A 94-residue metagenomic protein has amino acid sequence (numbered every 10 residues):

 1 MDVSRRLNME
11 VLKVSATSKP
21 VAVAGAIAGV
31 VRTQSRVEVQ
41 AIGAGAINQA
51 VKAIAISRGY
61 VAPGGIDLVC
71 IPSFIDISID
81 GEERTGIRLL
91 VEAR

Functional and structural regions predicted by a protein language model:
M1-L7: N-terminal amphipathic/basic-hydrophobic helices that include classical n-h-c signal peptides and signal-anchor
N8-R36, A50, I54, R58 (+1 more regions): Conserved mixed alpha/beta catalytic, RNA-binding, or beta-rich assembly cores of soluble enzyme, regulatory
I42-A44, S73: Short loop/turn motifs enriched for small/polar and acidic residues
A44-L68: Short, hydrophobic/π-rich interface segment
A62-R94: C-terminal edge-of-domain segments
